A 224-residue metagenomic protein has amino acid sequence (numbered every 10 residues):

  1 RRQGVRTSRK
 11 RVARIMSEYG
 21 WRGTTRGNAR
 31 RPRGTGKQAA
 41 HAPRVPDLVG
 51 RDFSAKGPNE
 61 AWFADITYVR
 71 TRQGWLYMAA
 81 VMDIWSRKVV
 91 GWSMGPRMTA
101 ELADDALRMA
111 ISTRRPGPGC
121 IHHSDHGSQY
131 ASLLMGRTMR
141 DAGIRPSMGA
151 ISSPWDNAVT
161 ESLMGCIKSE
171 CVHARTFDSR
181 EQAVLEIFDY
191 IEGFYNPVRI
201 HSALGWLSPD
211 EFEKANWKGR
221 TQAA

Functional and structural regions predicted by a protein language model:
R1-A224: Charged DNA-binding/catalytic regions of mobile-element recombinases
